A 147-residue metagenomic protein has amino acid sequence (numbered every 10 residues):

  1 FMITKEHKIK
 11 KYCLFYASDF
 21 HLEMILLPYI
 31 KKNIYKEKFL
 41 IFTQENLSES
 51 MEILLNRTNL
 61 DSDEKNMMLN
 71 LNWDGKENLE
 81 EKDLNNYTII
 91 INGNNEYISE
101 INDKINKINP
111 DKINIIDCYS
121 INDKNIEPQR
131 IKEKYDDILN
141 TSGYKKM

Functional and structural regions predicted by a protein language model:
F1-M147: Non-catalytic regulatory/interaction regions at protein termini and inter-domain linkers
